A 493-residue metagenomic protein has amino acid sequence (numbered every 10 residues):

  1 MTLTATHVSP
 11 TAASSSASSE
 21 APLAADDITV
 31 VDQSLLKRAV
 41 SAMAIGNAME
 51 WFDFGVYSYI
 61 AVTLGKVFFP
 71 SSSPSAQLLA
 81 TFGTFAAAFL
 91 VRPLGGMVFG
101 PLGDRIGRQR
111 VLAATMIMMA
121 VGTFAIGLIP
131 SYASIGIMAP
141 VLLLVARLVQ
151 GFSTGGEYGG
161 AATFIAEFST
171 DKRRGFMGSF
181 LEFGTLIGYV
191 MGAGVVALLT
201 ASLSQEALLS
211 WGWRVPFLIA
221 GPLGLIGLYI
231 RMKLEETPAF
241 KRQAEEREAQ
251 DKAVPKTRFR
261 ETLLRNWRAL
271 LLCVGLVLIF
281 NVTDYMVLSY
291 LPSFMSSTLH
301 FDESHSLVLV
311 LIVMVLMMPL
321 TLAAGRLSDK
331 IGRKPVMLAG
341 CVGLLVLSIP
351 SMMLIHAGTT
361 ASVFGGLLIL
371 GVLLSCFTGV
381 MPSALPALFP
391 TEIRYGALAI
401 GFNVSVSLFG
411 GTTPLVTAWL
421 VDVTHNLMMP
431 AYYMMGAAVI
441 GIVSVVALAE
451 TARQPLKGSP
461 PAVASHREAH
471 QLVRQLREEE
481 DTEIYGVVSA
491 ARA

Functional and structural regions predicted by a protein language model:
S58, W267-M317, G410-P414: Extracytoplasmic gate region of multi-pass secondary transporters
A61-R92: Extracellular/periplasmic helix-loop-helix junction of adjacent transmembrane segments in MFS-like secondary
F82-P101, A120-G122, L311-A324: Central cavity-lining transmembrane alpha-helices of secondary-active solute carriers, predominantly the Major
R105-I117, K330-C341: Cytoplasmic membrane-interface "Motif A"-like loop-to-helix N-cap segments of 12-TM Major Facilitator Superfamily
I117-I135, V342-G358: C-terminal ends and interior cores of transmembrane alpha-helices in multi-pass membrane transporters/permeases
F176-T200, L223, G401-T413: Glycine-rich segments within core transmembrane alpha-helices of 12-TM secondary carriers
G227-L234, G436-S465: Multi-pass alpha-helical transporter architecture, strongest for 12-TM Major Facilitator/SLC carriers used
K334-V380: C-terminal transmembrane helical hairpin of 12-TM major facilitator-type secondary transporters
